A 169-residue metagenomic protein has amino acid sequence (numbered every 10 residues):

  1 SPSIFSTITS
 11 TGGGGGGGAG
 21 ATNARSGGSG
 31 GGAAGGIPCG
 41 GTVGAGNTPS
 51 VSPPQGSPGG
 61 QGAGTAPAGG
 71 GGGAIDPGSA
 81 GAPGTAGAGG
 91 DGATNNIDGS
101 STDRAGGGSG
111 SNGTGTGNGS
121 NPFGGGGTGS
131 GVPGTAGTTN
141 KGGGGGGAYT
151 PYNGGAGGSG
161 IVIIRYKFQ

Functional and structural regions predicted by a protein language model:
S1-Q169: Low-complexity, glycine/proline-biased repetitive segments and flexible coils/loops
